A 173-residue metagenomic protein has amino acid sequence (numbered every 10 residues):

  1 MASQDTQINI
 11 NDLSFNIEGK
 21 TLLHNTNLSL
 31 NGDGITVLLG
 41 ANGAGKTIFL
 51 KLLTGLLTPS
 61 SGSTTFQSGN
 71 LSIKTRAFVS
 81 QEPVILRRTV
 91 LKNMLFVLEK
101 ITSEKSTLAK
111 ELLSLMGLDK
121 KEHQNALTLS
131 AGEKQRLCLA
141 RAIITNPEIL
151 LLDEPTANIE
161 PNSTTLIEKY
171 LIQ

Functional and structural regions predicted by a protein language model:
L39-A41: The feature captures the beta-strand-to-loop junction immediately N-terminal to the Walker
T54: Helix-to-loop junction immediately C-terminal to a conserved catalytic motif
E82-K92, F96: Conserved catalytic motifs of ABC-family nucleotide-binding domains
S106-K121: Conserved ABC ATPase "signature" region
N125-L129, E133: Conserved ABC ATPase signature
N146: Conserved catalytic motifs of ABC-family nucleotide-binding domains
L150-E154: Catalytic Walker B motif of ABC-type/P-loop ATPase nucleotide-binding domains
